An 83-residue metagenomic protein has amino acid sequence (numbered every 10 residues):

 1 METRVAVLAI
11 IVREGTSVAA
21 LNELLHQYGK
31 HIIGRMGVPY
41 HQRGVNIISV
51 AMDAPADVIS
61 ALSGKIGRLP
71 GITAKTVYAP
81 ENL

Functional and structural regions predicted by a protein language model:
M1-L83: Long, contiguous binding/interaction regions
